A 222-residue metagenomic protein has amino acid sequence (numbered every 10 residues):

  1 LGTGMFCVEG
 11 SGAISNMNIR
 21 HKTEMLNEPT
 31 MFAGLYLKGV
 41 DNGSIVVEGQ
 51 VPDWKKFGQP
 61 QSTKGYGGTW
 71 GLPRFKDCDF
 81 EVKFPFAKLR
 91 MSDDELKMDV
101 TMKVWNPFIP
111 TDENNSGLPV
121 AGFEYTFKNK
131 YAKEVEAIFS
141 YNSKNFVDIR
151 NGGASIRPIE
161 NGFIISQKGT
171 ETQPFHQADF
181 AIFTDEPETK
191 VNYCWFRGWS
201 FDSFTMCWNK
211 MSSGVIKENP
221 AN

Functional and structural regions predicted by a protein language model:
L1-K55: Beta-strand-rich N-terminal accessory domains
G2-T3, V135-A137, N222: Short Pro-Gly-centered flexible turn/kink motifs
M5, P29, S44-V51, P60 (+3 more regions): Conserved structured core elements
M17, M25-P29, A33, V100 (+2 more regions): Long, small/polar-residue-biased beta-strand-and-loop interaction regions
E24-N27, F75-V82, A154: Short linear motifs in intrinsically disordered
P29-G39, G43-S44, D53-S62, A87-L89 (+2 more regions): Short polybasic amphipathic segments
W54-V120, S200-A221: Extended, loop-rich substrate-binding clefts of extracytoplasmic carbohydrate-active enzymes
M102, P107-K217: Polysaccharide-binding surfaces and accessory modules of carbohydrate-active proteins
